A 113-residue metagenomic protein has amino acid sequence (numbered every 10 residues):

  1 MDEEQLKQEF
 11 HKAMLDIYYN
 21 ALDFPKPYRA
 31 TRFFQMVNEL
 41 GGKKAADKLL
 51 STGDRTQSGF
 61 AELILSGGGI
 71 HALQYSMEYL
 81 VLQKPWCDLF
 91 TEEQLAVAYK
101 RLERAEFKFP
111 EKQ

Functional and structural regions predicted by a protein language model:
M1, Y28, L40, F90-E93: Short coil/turn linker and secondary-structure boundary residues
M1-F24: Charged, compositionally biased N-terminal leader segments and the immediate start of the first structured element
D2, F34-V37, W86: A general boundary/transition motif marking the beginning of the first structured unit of a protein
E4, Q8, T31, K43-K44 (+2 more regions): Generic alpha-helical secondary structure signal
Y18-G68: Amphipathic alpha-helical packing elements
S66-Q113: Amphipathic alpha-helical binding modules
